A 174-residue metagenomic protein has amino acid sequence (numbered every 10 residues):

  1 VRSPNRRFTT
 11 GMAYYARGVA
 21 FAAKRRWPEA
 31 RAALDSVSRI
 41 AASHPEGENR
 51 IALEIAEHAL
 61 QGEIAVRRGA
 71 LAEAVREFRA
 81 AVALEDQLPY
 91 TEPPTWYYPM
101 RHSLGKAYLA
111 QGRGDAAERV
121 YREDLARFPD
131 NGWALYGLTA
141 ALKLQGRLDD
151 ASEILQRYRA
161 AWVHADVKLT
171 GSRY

Functional and structural regions predicted by a protein language model:
V1-R2, D35-S43, R79-P89, E123-A126 (+1 more regions): Amphipathic alpha-helical segments of tetratricopeptide repeats
F8, E48-E54, T95, P129: Residue signature of alpha-solenoid helical repeat architecture, marking inter-repeat boundaries and helix-start
A16, L53-A56, L60, S103 (+2 more regions): "A position-specific structural signal for the A-helix of alpha-solenoid helical repeats
